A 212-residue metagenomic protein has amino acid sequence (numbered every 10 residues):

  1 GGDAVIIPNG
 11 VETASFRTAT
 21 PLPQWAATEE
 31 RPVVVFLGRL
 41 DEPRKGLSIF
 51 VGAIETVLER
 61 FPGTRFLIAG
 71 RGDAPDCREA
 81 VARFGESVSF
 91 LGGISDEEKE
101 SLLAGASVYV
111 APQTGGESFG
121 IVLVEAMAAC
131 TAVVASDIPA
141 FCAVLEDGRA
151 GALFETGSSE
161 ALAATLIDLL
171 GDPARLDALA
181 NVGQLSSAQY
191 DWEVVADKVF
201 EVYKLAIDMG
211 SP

Functional and structural regions predicted by a protein language model:
G10: Carbohydrate-associated surface elements
A26-K45, V51-E55, L67: Conserved donor-binding/catalytic core segment of Leloir-type glycosyltransferases
C77-E97: Nucleotide-activated donor-binding/catalytic signature segment of Leloir-type glycosyltransferases, i.e., the conserved
G93-I94, S101-A106, I121, V199: Short alpha-helical donor nucleotide-sugar binding micro-motif in glycosyltransferases
V108, A132-A135: Short hydrophobic beta-strand element within catalytic cores of glycosyltransferases and related nucleotide-activated
D147-G148, A152-S159, D168-P173: Conserved acidic donor-binding segment of nucleotide-sugar-dependent glycosyltransferases
A161, R175-Q189, K198-E201: A short, well-ordered alpha-helix in the C-terminal region of glycosyltransferases
W192-P212: C-terminal alpha-helical cap of glycosyltransferases
